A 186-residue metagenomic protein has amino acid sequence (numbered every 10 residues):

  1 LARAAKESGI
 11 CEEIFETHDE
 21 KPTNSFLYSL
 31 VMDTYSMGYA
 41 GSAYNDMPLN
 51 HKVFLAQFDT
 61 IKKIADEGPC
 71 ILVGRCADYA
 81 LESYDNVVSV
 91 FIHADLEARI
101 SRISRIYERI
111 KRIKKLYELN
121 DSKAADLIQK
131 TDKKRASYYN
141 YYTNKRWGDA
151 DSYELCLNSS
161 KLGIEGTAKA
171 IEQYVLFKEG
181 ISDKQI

Functional and structural regions predicted by a protein language model:
A2-P69: ATP-dependent small-molecule kinase phosphotransfer cores that center on conserved nucleotide phosphate-binding segments
E20-S36, K111, L119-E165: Small-molecule kinase domains that catalyze NTP-dependent phosphoryl transfer to phosphate-bearing small molecules
H51-L55, C70-G74, A136-Y141: Short gly/ser/thr-rich secondary-structure transition/capping motifs
F58, I164-E172: Short, amphipathic alpha-helical "lid/cap" segments that border enzyme active or binding sites
I64, A77-Y84: RNA pseudouridine synthases
S83-K115, D121-K130: Conserved phosphate-donor/acceptor-positioning beta-strand/loop module used by diverse small-molecule
K178-I186: C-terminal helical "lid" subdomain and adjoining coupling/linker elements of P-loop NTPases
